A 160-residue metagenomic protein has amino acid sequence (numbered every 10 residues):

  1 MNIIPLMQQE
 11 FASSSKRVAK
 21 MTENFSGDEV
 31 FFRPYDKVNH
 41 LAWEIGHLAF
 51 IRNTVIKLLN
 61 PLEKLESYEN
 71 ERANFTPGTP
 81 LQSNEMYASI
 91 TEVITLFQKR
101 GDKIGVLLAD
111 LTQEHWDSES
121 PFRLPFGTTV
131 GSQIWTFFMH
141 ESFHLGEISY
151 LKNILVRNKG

Functional and structural regions predicted by a protein language model:
M1-P5: N-terminal leader segment of winged-helix/HTH proteins
M7-A12, A19, E29-P77, S120-G160: Short, contiguous alpha-helical
F11, S15-V18, T22, F97 (+1 more regions): Hydrophobic alpha-helical core bundles mediating ligand binding, dimerization, or RNAP-core interactions
K16, G27-V30, N53, D102 (+1 more regions): Generic structural signal for secondary-structure transition and capping sites
M21, F25, L111-H115, L151: A short secondary-structure junction motif
N24, H47-F50, K99, D110: Residues within well-ordered alpha-helical secondary structure of globular protein domains
G78-D117, W135-F137: Acidic/histidine-rich alpha-helical segments that form the ligand environment of transition-metal centers
